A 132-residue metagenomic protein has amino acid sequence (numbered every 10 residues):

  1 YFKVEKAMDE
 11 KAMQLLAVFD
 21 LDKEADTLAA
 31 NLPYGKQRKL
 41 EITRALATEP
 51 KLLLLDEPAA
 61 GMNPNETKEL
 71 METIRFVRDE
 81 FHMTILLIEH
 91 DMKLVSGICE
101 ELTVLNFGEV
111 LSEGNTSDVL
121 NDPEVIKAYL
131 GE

Functional and structural regions predicted by a protein language model:
Y1-E132: Glycine-rich phosphate-binding loops of nucleotide-dependent enzymes
